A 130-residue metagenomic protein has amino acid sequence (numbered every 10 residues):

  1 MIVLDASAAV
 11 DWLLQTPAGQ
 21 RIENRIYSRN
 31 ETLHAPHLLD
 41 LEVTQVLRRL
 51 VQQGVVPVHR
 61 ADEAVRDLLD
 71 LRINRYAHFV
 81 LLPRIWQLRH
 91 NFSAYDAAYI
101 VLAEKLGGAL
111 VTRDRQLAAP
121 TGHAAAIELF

Functional and structural regions predicted by a protein language model:
M1, L88, I100-F130: Acidic, PIN/NYN-like endoribonuclease modules and their adjacent C-terminal/linker elements
M1-L38, L50-H59, R115, G122: Short, well-structured N-terminal submotif of metal-dependent ribonuclease cores
R21, E42, R84, A119-P120: Phosphate- and divalent-cation-binding pockets in alpha/beta enzyme and binding domains that engage nucleotide-derived
N30-L33, I73, E104-A109: Short active-site oxyanion
L38-L39, V80, A98, Q116: Short beta->alpha linker loops
L39-D40, R60-R89: Acidic catalytic patch
Q45-Q52, K105: Short glycine/serine- and small hydrophobic-enriched flexible loop segments
